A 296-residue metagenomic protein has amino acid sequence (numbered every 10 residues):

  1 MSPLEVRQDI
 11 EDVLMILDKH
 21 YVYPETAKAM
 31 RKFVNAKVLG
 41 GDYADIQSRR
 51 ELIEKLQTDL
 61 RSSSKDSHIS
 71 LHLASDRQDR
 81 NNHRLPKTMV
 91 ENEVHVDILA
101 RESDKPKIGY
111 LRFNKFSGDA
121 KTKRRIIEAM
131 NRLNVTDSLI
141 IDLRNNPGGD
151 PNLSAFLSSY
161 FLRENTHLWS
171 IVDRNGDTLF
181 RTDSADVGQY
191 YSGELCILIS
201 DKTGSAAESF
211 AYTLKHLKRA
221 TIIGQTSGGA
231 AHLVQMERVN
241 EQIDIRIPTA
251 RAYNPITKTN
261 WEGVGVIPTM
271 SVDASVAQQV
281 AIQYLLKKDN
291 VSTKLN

Functional and structural regions predicted by a protein language model:
M1-Y110, K115-S138, V291-N296: Terminal targeting/pro-maturation regions of precursor/exported proteins
V13, L60, L111, I141 (+3 more regions): Terminal peptide-recognition signature
S63, R101-K105, R132-V135, V187-S192 (+2 more regions): Extracellular/periplasmic catalytic domains that process cell-envelope and extracellular macromolecules
A74, R112-F116, D142-N145, V172-R174 (+3 more regions): Active-site-proximal beta-strand/loop segments in catalytic clefts of secreted hydrolases
T136-G149: Short, glycine-/small-residue-enriched flexible loop/hinge segments at domain edges that mediate gating
G148-L198, K202, H232-N240, T249-P255 (+2 more regions): Gly/Ser/Thr-rich loop/hinge elements
A207-S227: Cyclophilin-type peptidyl-prolyl cis-trans isomerase
E262, V266-N296: Low-complexity, Gly/Ser/Thr/Pro-rich intrinsically disordered linker/tail segments
